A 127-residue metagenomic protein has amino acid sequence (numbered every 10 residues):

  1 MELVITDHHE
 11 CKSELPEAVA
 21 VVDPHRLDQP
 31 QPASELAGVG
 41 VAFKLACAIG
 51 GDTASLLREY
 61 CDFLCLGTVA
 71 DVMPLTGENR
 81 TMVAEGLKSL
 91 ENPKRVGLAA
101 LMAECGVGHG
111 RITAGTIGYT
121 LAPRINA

Functional and structural regions predicted by a protein language model:
M1-A127: Replace "Mg2+/Mn2+-dependent" with "divalent metal-dependent
